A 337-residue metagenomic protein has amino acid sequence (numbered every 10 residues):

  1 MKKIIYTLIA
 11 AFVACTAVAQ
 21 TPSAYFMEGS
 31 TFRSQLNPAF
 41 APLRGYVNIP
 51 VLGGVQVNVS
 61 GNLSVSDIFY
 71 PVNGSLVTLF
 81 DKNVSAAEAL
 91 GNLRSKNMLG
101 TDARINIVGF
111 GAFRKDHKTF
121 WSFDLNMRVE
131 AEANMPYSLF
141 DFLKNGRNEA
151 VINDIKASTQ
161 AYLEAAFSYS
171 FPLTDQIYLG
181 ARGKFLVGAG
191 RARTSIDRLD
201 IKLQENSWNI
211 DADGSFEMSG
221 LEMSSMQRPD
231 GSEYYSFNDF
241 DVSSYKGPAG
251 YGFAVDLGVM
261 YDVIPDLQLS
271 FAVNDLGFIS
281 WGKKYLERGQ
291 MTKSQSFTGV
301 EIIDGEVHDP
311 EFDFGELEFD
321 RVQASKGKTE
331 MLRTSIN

Functional and structural regions predicted by a protein language model:
M1-S23: Bacterial Sec-dependent N-terminal signal peptides
Q20-N337: Subset of outer-membrane beta-barrel
